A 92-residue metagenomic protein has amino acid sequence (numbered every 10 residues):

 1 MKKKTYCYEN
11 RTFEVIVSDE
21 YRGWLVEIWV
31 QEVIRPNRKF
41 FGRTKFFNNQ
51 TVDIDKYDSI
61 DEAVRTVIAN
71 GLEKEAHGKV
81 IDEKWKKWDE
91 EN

Functional and structural regions predicted by a protein language model:
M1-Y21, N49-Q50, I54, W85: Negatively charged, low-complexity tracts enriched in Asp/Glu with abundant Ser/Thr
E9, L25, V30, K86-D89: Short linear interaction motif-like sites in intrinsically disordered regions of transcription factors
E14-N49: A short, structured beta-strand/loop element
R35-N92: Mixed-charge, Lys/Arg-enriched low-complexity segments
